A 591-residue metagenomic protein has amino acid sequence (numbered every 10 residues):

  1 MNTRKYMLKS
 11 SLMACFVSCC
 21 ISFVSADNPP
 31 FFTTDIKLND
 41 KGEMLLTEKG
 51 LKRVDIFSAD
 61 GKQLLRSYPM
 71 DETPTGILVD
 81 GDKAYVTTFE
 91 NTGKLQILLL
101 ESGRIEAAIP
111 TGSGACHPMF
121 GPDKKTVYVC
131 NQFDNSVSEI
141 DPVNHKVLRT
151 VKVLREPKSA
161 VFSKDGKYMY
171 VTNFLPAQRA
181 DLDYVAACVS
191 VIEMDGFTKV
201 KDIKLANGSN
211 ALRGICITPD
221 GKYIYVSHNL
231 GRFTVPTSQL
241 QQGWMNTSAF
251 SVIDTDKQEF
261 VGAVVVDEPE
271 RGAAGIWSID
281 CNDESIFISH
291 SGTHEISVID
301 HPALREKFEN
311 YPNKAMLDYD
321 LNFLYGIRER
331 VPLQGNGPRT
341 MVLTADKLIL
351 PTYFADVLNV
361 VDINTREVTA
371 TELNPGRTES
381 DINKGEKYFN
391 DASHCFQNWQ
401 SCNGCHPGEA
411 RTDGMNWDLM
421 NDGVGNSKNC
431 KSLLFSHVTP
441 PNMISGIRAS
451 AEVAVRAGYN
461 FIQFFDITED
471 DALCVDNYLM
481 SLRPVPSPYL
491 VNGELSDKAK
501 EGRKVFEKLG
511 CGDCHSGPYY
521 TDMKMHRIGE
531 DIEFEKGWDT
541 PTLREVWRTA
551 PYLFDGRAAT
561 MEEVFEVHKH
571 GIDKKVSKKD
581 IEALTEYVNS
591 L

Functional and structural regions predicted by a protein language model:
N2-L12: Bacterial N-terminal signal peptides that target proteins for export
S10-I21, E530: N-terminal leader/targeting segments
L12-V17, V127, C402, K508-C511: Mature extracytoplasmic/luminal segments of secretory-pathway proteins
F16-K387: Predominantly soluble domains enriched in secretory-pathway, periplasmic, or organellar proteins
F197, K201, L212-P219, V226-Q239 (+2 more regions): Periplasmic c-type cytochrome electron-transfer domains
